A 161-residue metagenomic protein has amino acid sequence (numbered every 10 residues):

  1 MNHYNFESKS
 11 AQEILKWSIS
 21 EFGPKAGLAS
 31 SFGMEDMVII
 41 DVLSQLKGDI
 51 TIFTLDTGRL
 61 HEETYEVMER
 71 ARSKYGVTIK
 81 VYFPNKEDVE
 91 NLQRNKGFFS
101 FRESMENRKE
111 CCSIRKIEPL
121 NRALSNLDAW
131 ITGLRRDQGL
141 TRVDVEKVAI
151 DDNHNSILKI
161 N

Functional and structural regions predicted by a protein language model:
M1-N161: Nucleotide-activated chemistry modules centered on ATP-dependent adenylation/adenylyltransferase
